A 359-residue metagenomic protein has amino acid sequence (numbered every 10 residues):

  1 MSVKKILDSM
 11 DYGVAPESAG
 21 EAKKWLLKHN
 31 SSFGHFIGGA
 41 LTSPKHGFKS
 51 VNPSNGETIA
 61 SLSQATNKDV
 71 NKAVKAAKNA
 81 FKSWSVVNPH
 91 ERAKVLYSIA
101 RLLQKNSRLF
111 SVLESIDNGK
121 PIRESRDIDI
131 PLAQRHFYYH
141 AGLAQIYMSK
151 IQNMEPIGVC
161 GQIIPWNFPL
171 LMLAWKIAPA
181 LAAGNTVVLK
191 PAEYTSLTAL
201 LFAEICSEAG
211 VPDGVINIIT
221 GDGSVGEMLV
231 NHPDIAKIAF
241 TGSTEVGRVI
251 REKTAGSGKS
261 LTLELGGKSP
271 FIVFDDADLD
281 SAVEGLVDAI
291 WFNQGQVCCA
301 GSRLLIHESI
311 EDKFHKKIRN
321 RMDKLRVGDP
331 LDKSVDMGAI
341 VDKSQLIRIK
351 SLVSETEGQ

Functional and structural regions predicted by a protein language model:
M1-S61, K94, S98, I146-I164 (+2 more regions): Terminal low-complexity tails and localization/encapsulation signals of metabolic enzymes
G56, R92, E114, G184 (+6 more regions): Residue-level signal for inorganic ion chemistry
E57-Y147: Glycine-rich loop-to-alpha-helix module at the N-terminal edge of alpha/beta enzyme cores
K68, K105, L109, K120 (+7 more regions): Short alpha-helical
F81, S85, A100-S107, S111 (+13 more regions): Structural signal for hydrophobic packing residues in well-ordered secondary-structure cores of soluble enzyme domains
L113-P121, N153, G266, D332-G338: Short linear capping/connector segments at secondary-structure termini
I146-S281, S334: Rossmann-like NAD(P) dinucleotide-binding subdomain of oxidoreductase/dehydrogenase enzymes
E245-Q359: ALDH superfamily catalytic-core signature
